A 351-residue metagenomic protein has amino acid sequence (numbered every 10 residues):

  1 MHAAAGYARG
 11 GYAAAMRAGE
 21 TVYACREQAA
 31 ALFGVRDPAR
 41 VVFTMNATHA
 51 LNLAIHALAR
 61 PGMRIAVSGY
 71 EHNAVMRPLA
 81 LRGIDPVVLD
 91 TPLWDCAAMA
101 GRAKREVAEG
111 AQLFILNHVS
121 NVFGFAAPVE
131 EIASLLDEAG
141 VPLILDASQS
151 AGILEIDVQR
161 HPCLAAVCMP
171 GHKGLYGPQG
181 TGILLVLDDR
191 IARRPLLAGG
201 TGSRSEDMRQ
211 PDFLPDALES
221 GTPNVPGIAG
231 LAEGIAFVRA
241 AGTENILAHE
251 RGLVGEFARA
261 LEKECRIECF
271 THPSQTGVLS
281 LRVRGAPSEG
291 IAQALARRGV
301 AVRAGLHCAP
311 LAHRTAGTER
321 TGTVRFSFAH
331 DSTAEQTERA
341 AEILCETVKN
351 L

Functional and structural regions predicted by a protein language model:
M1-L351: Pyridoxal 5′-phosphate
